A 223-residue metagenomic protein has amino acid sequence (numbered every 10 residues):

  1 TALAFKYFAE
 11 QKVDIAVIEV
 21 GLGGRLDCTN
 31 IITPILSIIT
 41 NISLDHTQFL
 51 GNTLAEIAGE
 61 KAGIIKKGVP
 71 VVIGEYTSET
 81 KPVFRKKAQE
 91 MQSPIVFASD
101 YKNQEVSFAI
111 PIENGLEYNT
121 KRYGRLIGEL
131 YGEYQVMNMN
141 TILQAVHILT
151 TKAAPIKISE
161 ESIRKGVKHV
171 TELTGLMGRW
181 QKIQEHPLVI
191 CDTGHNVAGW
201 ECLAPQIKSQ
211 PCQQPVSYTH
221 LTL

Functional and structural regions predicted by a protein language model:
A2-R25: Glycine-rich phosphate-binding loop used to anchor ATP phosphates in small-molecule kinases, encompassing both
L3, E79, G175: Short, conserved clusters of charged catalytic residues that mark active-site and nucleotide-handling motifs
A4, F84, T219: Aromatic/hydrophobic pocket-lining residues that form π-stacking "cages" and hydrophobic walls in ligand
A4-F8, K61, L203, I207: Generic hydrophobic alpha-helical segments
A9-E10, Q89, E172, K208: Residue-level signal for alpha-helix termini/capping positions
Q11-E19, I39-R125, M139-E161: Acidic, Mg2+-coordinating active-site environments of NTP-dependent enzymes
I15-V20, C28-I38, I42-T47, E56 (+1 more regions): Nucleotide phosphate-binding/pyrophosphate-handling subdomain across enzymes that bind or process nucleotide phosphates
R25, T80-V83, G199-C202: Phosphate- and divalent-cation-binding pockets in alpha/beta enzyme and binding domains that engage nucleotide-derived
